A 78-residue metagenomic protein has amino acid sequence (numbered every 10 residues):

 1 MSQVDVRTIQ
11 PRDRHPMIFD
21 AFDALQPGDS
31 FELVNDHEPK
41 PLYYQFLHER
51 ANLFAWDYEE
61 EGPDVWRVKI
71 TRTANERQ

Functional and structural regions predicted by a protein language model:
S2-Q78: Positively charged, polar, low-complexity stretches
